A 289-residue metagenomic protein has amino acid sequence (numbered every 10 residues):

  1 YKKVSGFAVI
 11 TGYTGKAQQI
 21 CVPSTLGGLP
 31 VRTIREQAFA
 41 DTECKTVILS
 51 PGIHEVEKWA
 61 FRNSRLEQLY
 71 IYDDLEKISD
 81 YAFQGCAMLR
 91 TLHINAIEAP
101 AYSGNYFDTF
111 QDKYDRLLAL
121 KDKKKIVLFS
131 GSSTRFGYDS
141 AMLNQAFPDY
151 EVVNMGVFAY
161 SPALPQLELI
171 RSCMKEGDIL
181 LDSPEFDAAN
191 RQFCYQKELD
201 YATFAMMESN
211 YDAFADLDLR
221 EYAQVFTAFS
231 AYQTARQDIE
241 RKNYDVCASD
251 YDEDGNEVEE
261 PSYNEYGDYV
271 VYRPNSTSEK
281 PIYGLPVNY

Functional and structural regions predicted by a protein language model:
Y1-Y13: Short beta-strand/loop segment at the start of cytosolic alpha/beta domains
K3, G15-R32, T42-E55, S64-K77 (+1 more regions): Structural signature of tandem-repeat unit edges
A8, Q19, R135-S140, V270-R273: Short, solvent-exposed loop/turn elements at domain surfaces
V22, K125-S130: Short hydrophobic beta-strand that contains or immediately precedes a catalytic carboxylate
E36-A38, E57-A60, S79-A82: Consensus positions within tandem repeat domains that build extended binding/scaffold surfaces
H93-K125, D245: N-terminal secretory targeting modules
L128-F214: Membrane-embedded segments
K197-Y289: Secreted/periplasmic serine-hydrolase-like ester/acetyl group-modifying domain
